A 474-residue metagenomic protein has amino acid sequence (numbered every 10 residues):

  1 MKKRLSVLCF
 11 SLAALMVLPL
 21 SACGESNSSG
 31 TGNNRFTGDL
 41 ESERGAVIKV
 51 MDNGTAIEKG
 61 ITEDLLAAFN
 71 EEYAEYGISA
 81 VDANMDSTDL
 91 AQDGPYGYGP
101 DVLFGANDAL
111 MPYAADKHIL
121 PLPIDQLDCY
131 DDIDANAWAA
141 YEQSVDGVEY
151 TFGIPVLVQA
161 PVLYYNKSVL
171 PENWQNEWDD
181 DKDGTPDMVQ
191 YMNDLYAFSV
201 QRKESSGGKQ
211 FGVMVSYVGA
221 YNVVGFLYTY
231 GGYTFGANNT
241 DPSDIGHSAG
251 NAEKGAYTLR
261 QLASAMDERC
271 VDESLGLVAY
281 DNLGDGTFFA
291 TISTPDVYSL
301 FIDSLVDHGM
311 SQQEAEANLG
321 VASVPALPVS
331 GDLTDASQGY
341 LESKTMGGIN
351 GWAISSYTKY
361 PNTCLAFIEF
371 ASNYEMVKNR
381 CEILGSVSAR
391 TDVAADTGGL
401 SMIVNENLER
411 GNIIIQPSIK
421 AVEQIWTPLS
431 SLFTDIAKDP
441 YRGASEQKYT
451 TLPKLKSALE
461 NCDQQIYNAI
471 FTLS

Functional and structural regions predicted by a protein language model:
F10, L20-P112, N379, P440 (+3 more regions): Conserved N-terminal structural module of periplasmic/extracytoplasmic solute-binding proteins
N34-T37, G105-Y164, G320-P325, S330-S337: Hinge/lid segment of periplasmic solute-binding proteins
A68-N136, E172-W178, N282, F289-A290 (+1 more regions): Extracytoplasmic "Venus flytrap"/periplasmic binding protein-like
P123-I133, E177-D187, V213, G232-Y257 (+2 more regions): Short, solvent-exposed loop/beta-turn-alpha elements that line the ligand-binding surface or hinge of extracytoplasmic
D146-V156, P161, N193-D244: Extracytoplasmic/periplasmic solute-binding protein
Y196-R202, N238-L277, V324-L327: Glycine-centered hinge/linker elements that transmit conformational signals in sensory and ligand-binding systems
G309-S386: Extracytoplasmic/periplasmic substrate-recognition and gating elements
T391-T397, M402, L408-S474: Conserved C-terminal helix/tail region of periplasmic/extracytoplasmic solute-binding proteins
